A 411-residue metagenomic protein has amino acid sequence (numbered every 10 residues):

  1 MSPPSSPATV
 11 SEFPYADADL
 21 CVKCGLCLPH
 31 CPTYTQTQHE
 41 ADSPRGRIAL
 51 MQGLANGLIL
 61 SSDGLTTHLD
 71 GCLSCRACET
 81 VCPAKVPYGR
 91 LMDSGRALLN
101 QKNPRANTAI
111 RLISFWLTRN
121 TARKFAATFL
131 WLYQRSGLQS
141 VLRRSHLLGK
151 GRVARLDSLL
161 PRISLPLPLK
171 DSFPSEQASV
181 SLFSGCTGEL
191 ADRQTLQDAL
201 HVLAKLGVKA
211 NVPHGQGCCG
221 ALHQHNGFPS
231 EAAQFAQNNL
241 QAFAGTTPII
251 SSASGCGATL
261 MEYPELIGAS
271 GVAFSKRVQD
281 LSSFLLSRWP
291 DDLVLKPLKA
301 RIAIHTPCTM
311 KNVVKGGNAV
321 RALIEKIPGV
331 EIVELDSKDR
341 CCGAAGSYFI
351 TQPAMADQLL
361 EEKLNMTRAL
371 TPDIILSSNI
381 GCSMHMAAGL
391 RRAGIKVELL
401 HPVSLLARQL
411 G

Functional and structural regions predicted by a protein language model:
M1-V10, Y34-T67, K85-I113, I395-L405: Non-heme iron-sulfur electron-transfer modules
S6-A18, L58-L69, A204-V208, I327-I332: Short, intrinsically disordered, charge-biased short linear motifs at domain edges
Y15-Y34, S62, T66-V86, D339-R340: Cysteine-centered iron-sulfur cluster-binding motifs in ferredoxin-type domains/subunits of redox enzymes
D19, Q38-D42, L60, H223-S230: Alpha-helix capping and helix-loop boundary segments enriched in small/acidic/polar residues
L26-P29, H39-P44, A210-V212: N-terminal glycine-rich anion-binding loops that anchor highly charged ligand groups
P29, A49-G53, D63, T67-D70 (+8 more regions): N-terminal, well-ordered alpha-helical segments
S43, S61-G64, D70-S74, P83 (+4 more regions): Generic, well-ordered alpha-helical segments
Y88-G411: Iron-sulfur cluster-binding electron-transfer modules in prokaryotic oxidoreductases
